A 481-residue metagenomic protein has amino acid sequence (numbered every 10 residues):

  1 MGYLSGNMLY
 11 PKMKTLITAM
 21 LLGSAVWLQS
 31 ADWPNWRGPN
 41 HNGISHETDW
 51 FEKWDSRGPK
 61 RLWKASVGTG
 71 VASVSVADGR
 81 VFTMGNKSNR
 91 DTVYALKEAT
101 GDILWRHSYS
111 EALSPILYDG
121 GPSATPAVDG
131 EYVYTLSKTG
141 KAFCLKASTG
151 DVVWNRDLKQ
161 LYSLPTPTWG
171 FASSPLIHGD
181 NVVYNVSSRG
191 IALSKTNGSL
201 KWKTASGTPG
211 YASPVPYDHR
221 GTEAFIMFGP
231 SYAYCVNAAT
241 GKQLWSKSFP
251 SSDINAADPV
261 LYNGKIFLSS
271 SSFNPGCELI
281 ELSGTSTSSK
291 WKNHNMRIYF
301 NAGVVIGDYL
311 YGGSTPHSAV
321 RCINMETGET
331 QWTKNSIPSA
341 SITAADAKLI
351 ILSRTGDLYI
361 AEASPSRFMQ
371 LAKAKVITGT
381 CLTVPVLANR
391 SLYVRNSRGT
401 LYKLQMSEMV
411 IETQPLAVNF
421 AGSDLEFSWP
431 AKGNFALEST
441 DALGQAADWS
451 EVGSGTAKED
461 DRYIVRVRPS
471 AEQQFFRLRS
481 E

Functional and structural regions predicted by a protein language model:
A31-K60, E278: Blade/loop signatures of beta-propeller domains
L62-S75, R106-A127, N155-I177, S187 (+7 more regions): Extracytoplasmic beta-rich repeat domains
D78-G79, G130-E131, G179-D180, T222-E223 (+4 more regions): Short coil/turn segments that connect the beta-strands within blades of beta-propeller domains
R90-V93, N274-I280, S318-R321, D357-A361 (+1 more regions): Structural motif
K97-T100, K146-T149, S194-N197, N237-G241 (+4 more regions): Short loop/turn segments that connect beta-strands within beta-propeller blades
N295-A363: Loop/turn-rich, solvent-exposed surfaces of beta-rich toroidal or solenoidal domains
T378-I411: Blade-level signature of beta-propeller repeat domains, shared across WD40, Kelch, NHL, RCC1 and BNR/Asp-box propellers
E408-E481: Short, composition-biased motifs enriched in small/polar/acidic residues
